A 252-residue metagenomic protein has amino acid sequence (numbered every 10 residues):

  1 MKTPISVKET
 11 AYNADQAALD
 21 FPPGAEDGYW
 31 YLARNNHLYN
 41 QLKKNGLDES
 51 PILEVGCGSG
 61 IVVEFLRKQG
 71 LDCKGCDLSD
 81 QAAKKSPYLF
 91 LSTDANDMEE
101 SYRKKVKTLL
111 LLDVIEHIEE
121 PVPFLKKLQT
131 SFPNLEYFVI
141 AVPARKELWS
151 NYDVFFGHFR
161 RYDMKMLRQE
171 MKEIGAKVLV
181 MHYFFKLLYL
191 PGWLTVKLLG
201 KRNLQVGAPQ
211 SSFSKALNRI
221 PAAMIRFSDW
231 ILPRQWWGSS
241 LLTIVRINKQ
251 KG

Functional and structural regions predicted by a protein language model:
M1-L112, V122-L125, Q210-N218, A222 (+3 more regions): Conserved N-terminal segment of class I S-adenosyl-L-methionine
P22-P23, F138-R160, M164-E170: Short, glycine-/aromatic-enriched active-site segment of Class I SAM-dependent methyltransferases
L112-I115, A141: Residues lining the SAM
H117, P121: Di-metal (Zn2+ and/or Mg2+/Mn2+) metal-binding site signature of metallo-dependent hydrolases with the MBL/beta-CASP
V122-Y137: A short glycine-rich, Lys/Arg-flanked "PGG" loop and its adjoining helix->strand segment in the class I
A176-K186: Conserved S-adenosyl-L-methionine
Y189-A222: C-terminal helical/coil "lid" or tail adjacent to the Rossmann-like core of SAM-dependent
